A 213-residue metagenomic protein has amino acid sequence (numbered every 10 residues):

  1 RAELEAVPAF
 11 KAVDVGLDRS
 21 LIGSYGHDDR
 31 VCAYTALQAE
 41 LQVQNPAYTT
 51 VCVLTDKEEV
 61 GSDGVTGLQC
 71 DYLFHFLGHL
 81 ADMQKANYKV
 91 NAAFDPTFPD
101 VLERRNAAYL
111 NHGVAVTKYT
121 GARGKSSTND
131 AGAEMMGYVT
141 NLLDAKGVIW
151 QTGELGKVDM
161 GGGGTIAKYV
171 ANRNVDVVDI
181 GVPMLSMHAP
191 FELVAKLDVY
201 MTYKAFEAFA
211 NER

Functional and structural regions predicted by a protein language model:
R1, A93-A189: Active-site-adjacent substrate-binding region of metalloamidase/peptidase-like peptide-processing proteins
R1-S24, Q42: Soluble metallo-hydrolase cores and metallopeptidase-like ectodomains found primarily in the secretory/periplasmic
F10-A12, L54-G61, V90-A92, G156-M160 (+1 more regions): Acidic, glycine-rich active-site loops and adjacent beta-strand->loop/helix elements that engage anionic groups
L17-R19, S62-G67, D95-P99, F191-E192: Short acidic, glycine/serine/threonine-rich loops at helix termini
G23-D63, T202-A205: Alpha-helical metal-binding/catalytic segments enriched in His/Glu/Asp
L41-L54, V182-R213: His/Asp/Glu-rich mid-to-C-terminal helical/loop segments that flank catalytic regions of hydrolases
C70-Y88: A glycine-rich helix N-cap at a beta->alpha junction
